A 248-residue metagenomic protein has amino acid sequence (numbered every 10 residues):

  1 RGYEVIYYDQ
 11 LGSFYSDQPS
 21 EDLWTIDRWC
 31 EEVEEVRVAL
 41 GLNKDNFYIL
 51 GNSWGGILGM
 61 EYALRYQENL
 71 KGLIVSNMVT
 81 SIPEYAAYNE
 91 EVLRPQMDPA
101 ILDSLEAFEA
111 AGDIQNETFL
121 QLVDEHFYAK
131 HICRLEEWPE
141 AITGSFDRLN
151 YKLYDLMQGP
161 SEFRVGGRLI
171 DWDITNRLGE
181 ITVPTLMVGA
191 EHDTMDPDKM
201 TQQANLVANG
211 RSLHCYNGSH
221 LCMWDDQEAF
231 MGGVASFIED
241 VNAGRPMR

Functional and structural regions predicted by a protein language model:
R1-V5: Short amphipathic alpha-helix adjacent to the substrate-entry channel of hydrolases
I6-W54, G232: Active-site loop/oxyanion-hole signature of alpha/beta-hydrolase fold enzymes
Q10-F14, G55, T80, S219-C222: Alpha/beta-hydrolase active-site loop signature
D45-Y88: Conserved hydrolase catalytic core segment
G72-I114: A catalytic-pocket lid/entrance helix-loop region that shapes and gates access to the active site across common
Q96, A100-V183: Alpha/beta-hydrolase
T175-G218: Conserved loop-alpha-helix segment in the C-terminal half of the alpha/beta-hydrolase fold that carries the catalytic
N209-R248: Catalytic active-site module of serine/aspartate enzymes centered on a nucleophile-bearing elbow/loop
